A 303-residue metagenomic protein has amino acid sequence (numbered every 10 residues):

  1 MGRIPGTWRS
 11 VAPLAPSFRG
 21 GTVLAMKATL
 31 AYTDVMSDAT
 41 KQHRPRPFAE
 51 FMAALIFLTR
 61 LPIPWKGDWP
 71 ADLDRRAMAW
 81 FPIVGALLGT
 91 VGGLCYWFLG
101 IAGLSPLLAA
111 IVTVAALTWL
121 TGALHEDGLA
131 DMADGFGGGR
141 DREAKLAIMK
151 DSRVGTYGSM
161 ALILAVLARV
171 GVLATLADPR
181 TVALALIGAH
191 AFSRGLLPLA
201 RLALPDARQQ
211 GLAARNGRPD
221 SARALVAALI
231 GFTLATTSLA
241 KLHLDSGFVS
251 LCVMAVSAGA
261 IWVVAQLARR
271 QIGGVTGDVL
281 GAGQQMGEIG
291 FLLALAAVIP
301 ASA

Functional and structural regions predicted by a protein language model:
L14-G20: N-terminal polybasic/positive-inside topogenic patches
M26-G122, A144-L146, D151-A303: Hydrophobic alpha-helical transmembrane segments
D127: Glycine/small-residue-rich loop that forms an oxyanion/phosphate-binding "nest" at active or ligand-binding sites
F136-G138, G283: Catalytic P-loop NTPase motifs of RecA-like helicase/translocase cores
